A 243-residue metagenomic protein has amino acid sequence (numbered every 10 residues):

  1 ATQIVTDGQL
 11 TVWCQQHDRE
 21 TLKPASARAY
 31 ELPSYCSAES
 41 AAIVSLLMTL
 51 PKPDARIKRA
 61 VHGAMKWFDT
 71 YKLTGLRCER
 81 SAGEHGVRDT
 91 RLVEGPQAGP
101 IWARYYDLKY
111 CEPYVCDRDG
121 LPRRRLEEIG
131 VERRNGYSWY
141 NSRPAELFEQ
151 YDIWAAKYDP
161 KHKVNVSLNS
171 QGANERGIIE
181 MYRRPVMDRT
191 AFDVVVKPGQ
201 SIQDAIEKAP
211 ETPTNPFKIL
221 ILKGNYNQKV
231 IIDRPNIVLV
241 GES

Functional and structural regions predicted by a protein language model:
A1, F68, A209: Hydrophobic pocket-lining residues that define ligand/cofactor binding sites across diverse proteins
A1-S34: Active-site cradle of extracellular carbohydrate-active enzymes
E20-P24, E31, Y35-K161: Terminal, non-catalytic domain-edge segments
K66, I219-L222: Extended hydrophobic secondary-structure segments that form protein cores and membrane-embedded regions
K161-K218, I231, V238, S243: Extracellular "leader-to-stem" segments immediately downstream of a signal peptide or signal-anchor in secreted/lumenal
